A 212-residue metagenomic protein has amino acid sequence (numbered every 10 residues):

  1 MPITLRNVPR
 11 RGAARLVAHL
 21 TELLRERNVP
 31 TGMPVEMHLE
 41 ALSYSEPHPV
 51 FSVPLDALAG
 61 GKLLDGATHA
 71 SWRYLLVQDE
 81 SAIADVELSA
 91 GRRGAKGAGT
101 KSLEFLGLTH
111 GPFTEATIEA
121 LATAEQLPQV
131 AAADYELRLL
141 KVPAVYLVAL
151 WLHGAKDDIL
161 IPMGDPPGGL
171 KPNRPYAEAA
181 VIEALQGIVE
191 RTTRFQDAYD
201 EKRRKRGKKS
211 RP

Functional and structural regions predicted by a protein language model:
M1-G60, G111-Y135: Short, non-transmembrane alpha-helical segments in secretory-pathway proteins
P9, A13, A98, G107-T114 (+2 more regions): Intrinsic-disorder-associated interaction segments
M33-R92, L147-A155: Exposed beta-strand-loop-beta-strand "reactive/processing" segments of non-cytosolic proteins
L42, P47, A98, L106-L108 (+2 more regions): Generic beta-strand hydrophobic packing signal
R73-A132: Long, charged/polar, surface-exposed segments that mediate recognition or autoinhibition
F113-P172: Polybasic, proline/glycine-rich intrinsically disordered low-complexity segments
I159-F195: Non-catalytic propeptide/linker segments at domain boundaries
K202-P212: Accessory, solvent-exposed terminal regions and/or long lumenal/extracellular loops of proteins
